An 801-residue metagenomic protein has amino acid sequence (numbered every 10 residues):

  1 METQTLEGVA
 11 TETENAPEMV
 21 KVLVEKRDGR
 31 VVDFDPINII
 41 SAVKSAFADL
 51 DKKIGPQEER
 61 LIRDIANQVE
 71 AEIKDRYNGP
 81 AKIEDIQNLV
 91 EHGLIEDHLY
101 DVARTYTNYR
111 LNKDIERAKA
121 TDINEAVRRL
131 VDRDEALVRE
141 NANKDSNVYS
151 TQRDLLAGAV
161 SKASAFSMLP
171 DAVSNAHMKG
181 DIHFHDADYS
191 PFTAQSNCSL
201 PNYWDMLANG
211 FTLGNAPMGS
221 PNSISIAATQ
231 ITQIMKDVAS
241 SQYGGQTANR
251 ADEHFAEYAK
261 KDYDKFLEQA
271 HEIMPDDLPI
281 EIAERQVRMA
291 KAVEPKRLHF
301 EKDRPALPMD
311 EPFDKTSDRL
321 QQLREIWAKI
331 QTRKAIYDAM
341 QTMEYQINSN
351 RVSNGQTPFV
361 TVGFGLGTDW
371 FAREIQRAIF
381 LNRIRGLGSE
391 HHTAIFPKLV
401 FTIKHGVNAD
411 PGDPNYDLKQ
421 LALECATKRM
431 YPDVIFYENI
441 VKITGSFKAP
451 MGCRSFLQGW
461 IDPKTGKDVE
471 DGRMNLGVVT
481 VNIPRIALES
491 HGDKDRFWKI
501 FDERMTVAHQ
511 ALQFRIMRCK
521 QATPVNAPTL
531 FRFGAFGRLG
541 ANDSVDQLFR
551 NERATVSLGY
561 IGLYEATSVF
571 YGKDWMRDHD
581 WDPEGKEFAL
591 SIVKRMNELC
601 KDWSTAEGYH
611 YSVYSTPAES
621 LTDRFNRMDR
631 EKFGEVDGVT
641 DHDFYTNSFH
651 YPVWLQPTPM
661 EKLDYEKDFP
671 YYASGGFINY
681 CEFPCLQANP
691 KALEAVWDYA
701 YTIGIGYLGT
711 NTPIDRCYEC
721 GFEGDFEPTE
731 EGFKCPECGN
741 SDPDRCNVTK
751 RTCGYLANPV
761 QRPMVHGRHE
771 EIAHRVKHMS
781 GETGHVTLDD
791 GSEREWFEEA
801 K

Functional and structural regions predicted by a protein language model:
E2-R133, E770, H774: Charged, amphipathic alpha-helical regulatory modules used for macromolecular assembly or allosteric control
V22, Q68-K74, V360-T361, E565 (+1 more regions): Short, hydrophobic beta-strand segments
D35, T729, G754-Y755: Conformational switch/transducer regions in large eukaryotic molecular machines and scaffolds
K52, K334-M340, E344, V569 (+1 more regions): Metallocofactor- and cofactor-centric catalytic cores in central/energy metabolism, strongly enriched
N112-E116, A120-E552, K573, H579-D582 (+1 more regions): Conserved catalytic cores of very large enzyme subunits
Q246, G472-L476, R550-T567, R624 (+1 more regions): Conserved phosphate/anionic-ligand binding catalytic regions in large, soluble enzymes, centered on
G739-A800: Long insertion/accessory domains within large nucleic-acid-processing enzymes
